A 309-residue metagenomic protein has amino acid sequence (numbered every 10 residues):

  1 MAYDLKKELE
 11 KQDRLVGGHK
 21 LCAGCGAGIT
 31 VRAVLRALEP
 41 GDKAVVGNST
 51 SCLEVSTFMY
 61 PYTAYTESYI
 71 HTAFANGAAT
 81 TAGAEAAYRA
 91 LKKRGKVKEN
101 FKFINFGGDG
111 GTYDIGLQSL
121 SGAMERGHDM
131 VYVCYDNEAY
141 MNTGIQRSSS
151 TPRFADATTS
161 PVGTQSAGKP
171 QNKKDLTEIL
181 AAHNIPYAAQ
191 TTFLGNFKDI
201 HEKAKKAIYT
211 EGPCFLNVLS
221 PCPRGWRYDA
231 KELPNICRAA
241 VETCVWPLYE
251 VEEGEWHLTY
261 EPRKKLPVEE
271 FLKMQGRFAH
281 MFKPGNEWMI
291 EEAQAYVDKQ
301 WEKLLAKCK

Functional and structural regions predicted by a protein language model:
M1-R14, H19, A240-K309: Conserved acidic/glycine
A2-Y132, I145-A155: Cofactor-binding active-site loop characterized by glycine-rich and histidine/acidic residues
Q12, G24, G28, F74 (+6 more regions): Electropositive phosphate-/nucleotide-binding environments in soluble metabolic enzymes
R32, R36, E178, E202-K205 (+1 more regions): A broad, structural surface signal
E39, S49, P152, N196 (+2 more regions): Alpha-helix initiation/capping motif
F58, Y65, Y69, F74 (+12 more regions): Phenylalanine-focused residue identity feature
G95, E99-F103, D114-V131, Y135-V268: Glycine-rich ThDP/TPP pyrophosphate-binding loop and its adjacent helix/strand module within ThDP-dependent enzymes
